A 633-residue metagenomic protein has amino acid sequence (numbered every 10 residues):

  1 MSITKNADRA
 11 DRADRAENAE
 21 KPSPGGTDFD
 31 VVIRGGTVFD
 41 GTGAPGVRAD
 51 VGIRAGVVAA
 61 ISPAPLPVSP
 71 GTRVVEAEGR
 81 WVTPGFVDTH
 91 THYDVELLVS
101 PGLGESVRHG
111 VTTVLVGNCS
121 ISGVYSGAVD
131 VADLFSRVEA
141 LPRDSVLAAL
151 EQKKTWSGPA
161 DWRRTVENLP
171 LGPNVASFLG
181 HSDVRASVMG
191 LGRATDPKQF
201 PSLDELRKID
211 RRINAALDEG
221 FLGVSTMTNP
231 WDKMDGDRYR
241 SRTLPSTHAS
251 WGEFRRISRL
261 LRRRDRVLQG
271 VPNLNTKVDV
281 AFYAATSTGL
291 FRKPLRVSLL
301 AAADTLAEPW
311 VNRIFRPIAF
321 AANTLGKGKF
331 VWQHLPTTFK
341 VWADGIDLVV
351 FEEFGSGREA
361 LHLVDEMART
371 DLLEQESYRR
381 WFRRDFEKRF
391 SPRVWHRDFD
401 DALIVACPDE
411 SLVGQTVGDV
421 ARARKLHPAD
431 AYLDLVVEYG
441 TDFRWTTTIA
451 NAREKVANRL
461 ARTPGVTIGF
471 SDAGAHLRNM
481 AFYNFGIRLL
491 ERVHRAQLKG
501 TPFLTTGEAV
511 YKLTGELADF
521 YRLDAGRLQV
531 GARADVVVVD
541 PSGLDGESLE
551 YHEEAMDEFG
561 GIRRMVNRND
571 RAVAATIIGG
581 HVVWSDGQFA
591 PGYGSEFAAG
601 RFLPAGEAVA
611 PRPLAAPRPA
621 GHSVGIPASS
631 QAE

Functional and structural regions predicted by a protein language model:
M1-A49, R54, G355-E633: Active-site microenvironment of metallo-dependent hydrolases
D28-R34, P67-G117, G561-R563, A605-E607: Replace "His-x-His-based motif
V99-R211, A215, E219-L222: Divalent-metal coordination cores built from histidine and acidic residues
V114-L115, V224-S225, L268-Q269, I468 (+2 more regions): Hydrophobic residues within beta-strands of alpha/beta enzymes
C119-S120, N229, A473, S542: Short, ordered loop/turn segments at secondary-structure junctions
W162-V166, G172-N174, F178-L191, P197-E205 (+7 more regions): Active-site neighborhoods of metal-dependent hydrolases
R264-D265: Accessory helical-bundle/CTD segments and flexible terminal tails appended to RecA-like ATPase motors
